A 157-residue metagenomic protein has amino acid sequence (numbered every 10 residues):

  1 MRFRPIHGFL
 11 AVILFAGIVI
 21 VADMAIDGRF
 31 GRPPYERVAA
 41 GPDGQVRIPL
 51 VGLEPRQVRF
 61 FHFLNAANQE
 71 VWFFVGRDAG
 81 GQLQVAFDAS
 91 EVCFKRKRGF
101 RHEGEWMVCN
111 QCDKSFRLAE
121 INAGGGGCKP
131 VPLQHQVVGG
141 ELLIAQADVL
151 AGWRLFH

Functional and structural regions predicted by a protein language model:
R4-M24: Hydrophobic membrane-insertion alpha-helices, especially the h-region of bacterial N-terminal signal peptides
M24-R101, P132-H157: N-terminal pre-ligand scaffold of iron-sulfur
V58-F60, A119-G126: C-terminal extensions
D88, C112, A119-I121, A147: Surface loops and adjacent helix of pleckstrin homology
R96-E103, K114-N122: Iron-sulfur (Fe-S) cluster-binding segments and ferredoxin-like electron-carrier domains, especially [2Fe-2S]
G104-D113, A123-H135: Short cysteine/histidine-rich metal-coordination sites, predominantly Zn2+-binding motifs
M107, S115-R117, L142, L150: Solvent-exposed loop/turn segments at secondary-structure junctions within structured extracellular/periplasmic domains
